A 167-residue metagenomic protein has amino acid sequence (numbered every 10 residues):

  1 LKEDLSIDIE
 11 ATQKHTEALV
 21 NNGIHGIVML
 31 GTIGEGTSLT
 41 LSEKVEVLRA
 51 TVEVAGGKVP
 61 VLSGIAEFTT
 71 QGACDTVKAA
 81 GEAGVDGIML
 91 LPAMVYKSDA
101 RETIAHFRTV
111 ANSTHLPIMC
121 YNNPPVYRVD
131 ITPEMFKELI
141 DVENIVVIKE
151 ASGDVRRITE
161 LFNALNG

Functional and structural regions predicted by a protein language model:
L1-D130: Active-site beta->alpha loop and helix N-cap motifs at the rims of alpha/beta catalytic domains
N112, V126-G167: Catalytic alpha/beta core domains of metabolic enzymes, predominantly
